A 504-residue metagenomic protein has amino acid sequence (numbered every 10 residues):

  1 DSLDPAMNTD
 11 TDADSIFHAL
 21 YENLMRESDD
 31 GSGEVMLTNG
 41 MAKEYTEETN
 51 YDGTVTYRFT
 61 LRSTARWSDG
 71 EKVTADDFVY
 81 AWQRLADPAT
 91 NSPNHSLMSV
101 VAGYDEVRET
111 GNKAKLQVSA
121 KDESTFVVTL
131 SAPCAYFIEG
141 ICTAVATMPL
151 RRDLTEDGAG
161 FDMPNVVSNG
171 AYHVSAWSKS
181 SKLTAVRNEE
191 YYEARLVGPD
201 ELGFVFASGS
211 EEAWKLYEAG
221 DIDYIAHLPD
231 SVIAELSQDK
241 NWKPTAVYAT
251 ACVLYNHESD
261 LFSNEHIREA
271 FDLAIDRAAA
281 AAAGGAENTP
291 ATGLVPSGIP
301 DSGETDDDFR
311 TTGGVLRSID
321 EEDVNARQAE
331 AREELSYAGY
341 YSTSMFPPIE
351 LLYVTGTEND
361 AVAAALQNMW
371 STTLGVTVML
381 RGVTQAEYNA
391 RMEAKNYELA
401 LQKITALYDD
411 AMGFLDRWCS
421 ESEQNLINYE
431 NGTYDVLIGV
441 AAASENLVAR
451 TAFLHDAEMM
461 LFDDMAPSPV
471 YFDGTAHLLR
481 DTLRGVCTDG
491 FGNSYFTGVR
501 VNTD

Functional and structural regions predicted by a protein language model:
D1-N50, V167: N-terminal lobe/hinge region of extracytoplasmic solute-binding protein
D29-S32, K113, S124, L130-E201 (+1 more regions): Gly/Pro-rich hinge or "lid" segments in bacterial periplasmic/extracellular proteins
E44-L97, V127, E218-A219, L261-S263: Aromatic- and charge-enriched surface segment that lines or borders ligand/interaction sites
R58-T60, D77-V79, T90-R151: Surface-exposed binding/hinge segments that line and control ligand-binding clefts or catalytic entry sites
T74-A81, E123-T129, A171, P199-E201 (+6 more regions): Alpha-helical secondary-structure segments
A274-T305, T357-Q367, R391-D504: Detector for C-terminal structural segments
N288-Y337, E358-D360: Structural transition elements
E321-A406, T475: Ligand/substrate-recognition segments at binding pockets and active sites
